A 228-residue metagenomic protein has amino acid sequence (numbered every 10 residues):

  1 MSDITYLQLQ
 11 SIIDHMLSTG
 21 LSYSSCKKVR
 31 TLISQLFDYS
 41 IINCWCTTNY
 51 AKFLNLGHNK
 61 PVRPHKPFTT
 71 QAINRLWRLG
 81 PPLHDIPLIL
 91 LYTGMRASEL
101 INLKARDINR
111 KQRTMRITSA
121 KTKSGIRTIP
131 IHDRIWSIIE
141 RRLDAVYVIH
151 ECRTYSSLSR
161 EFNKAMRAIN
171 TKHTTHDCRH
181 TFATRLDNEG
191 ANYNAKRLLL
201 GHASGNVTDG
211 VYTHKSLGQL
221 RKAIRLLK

Functional and structural regions predicted by a protein language model:
M1-Y39, N43-W45, C152-S157, K172-D177: N-terminal core-binding DNA-recognition domain of tyrosine site-specific recombinases/integrases
S2, T47-T48, K111-S119, R134-K164: Major-groove DNA-contacting interfaces characterized by cationic-aromatic clusters
L17, T31, L90-Y92, L186-N188: Short amphipathic helical patch at the helix-1/turn junction of helix-turn-helix
Y23, R78-G80, T93, I129 (+2 more regions): Short, basic (Lys/Arg/His-rich) helix/loop patches that form interaction surfaces in the mid-to-C-terminal regions
Y23-V29, I42-A97, I101, K121 (+1 more regions): Basic, Lys/Arg- and aromatic-enriched nucleic-acid-binding interface segment
N55-L56, T70, T93, N102-I138: Conserved tyrosine-mediated DNA breakage-rejoining catalytic core shared by Y-recombinases
P67, K121-K123, L200-L226: Catalytic-site neighborhood detector that most strongly recognizes the C-terminal catalytic loop/helix of tyrosine
